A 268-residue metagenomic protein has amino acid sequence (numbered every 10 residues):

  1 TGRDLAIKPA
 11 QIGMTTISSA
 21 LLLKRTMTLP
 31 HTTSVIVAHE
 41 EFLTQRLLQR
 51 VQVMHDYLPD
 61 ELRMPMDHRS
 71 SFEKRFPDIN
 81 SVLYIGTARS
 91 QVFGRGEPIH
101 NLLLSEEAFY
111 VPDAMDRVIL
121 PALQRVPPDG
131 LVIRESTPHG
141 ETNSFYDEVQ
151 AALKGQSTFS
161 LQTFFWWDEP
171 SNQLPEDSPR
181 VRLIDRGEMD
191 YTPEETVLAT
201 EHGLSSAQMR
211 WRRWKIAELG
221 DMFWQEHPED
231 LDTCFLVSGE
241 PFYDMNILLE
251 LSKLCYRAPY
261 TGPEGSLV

Functional and structural regions predicted by a protein language model:
T1-V268: Phosphate/NTP-binding elements of NTP-utilizing enzymes
